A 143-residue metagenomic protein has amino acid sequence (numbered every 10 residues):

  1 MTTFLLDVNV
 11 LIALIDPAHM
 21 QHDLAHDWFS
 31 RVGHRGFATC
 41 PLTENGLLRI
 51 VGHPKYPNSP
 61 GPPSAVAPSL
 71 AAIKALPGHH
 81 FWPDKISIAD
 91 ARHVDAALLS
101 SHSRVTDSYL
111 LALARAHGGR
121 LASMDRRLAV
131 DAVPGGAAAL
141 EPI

Functional and structural regions predicted by a protein language model:
M1-T39, V51-P68: Short, well-structured N-terminal submotif of metal-dependent ribonuclease cores
D7, S103-R104, D125, A138-I143: Histidine- and aromatic-rich ligand-binding microenvironments
V10, T43, S87, R127-A129: Alpha-helix capping/helix-boundary segments
G36, G78-H80, A138-A139: Conserved beta-strand segments of alpha/beta enzyme cores
T39-N45, V105: Aromatic- and histidine-enriched alpha-helix N-cap/loop-to-helix transition segments that scaffold the rims
P60, A75-R126: Active-site neighborhoods of divalent-metal-dependent phosphate/nucleic-acid chemistry enzymes
A129-G135: Short loop/helix-cap segments at secondary-structure boundaries that form the rim of catalytic
